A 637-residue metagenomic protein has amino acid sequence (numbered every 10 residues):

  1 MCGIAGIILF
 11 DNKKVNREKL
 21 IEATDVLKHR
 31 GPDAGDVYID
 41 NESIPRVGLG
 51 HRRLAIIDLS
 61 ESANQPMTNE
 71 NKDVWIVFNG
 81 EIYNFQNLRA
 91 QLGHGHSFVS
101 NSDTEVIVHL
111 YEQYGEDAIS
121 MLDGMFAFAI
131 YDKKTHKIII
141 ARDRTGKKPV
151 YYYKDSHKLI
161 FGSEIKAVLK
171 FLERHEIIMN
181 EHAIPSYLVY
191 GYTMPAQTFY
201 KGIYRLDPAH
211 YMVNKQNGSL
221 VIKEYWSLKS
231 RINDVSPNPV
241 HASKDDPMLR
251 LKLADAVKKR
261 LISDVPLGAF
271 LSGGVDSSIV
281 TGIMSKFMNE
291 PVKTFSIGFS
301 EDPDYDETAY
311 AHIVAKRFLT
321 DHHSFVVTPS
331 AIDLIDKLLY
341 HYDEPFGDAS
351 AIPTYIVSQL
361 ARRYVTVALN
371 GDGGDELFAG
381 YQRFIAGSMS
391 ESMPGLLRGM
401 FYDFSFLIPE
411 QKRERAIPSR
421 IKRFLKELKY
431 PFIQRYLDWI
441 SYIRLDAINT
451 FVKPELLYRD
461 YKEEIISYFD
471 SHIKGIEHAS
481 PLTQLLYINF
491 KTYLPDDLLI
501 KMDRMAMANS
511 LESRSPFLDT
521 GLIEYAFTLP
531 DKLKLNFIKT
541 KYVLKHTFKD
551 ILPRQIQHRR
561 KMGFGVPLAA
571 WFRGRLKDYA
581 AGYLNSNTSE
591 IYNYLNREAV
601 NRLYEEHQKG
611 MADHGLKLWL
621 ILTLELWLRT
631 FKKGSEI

Functional and structural regions predicted by a protein language model:
M1-I4, E22, D117, E176 (+8 more regions): Adenosyl-5′-phosphate
M1-Y342, T354, S358, D550 (+4 more regions): Cysteine-centered catalytic environments shared across enzyme families
E18, M179, K244, M248 (+22 more regions): Generic recognition of stable, solvent-exposed alpha-helical segments in well-folded globular domains
V37, P149-Y152, I279-G282, L377 (+5 more regions): Generic hydrophobic alpha-helical membrane-span motif
A129, G347-S358, L397-D403, S586 (+1 more regions): Short, basic, helix/turn surface patches
R144, I356-R420, Y493, L498-L522: Active-site adenylate/phosphate-handling loop in enzymes that bind or generate adenylated species
I297, E344, S388-S392: Short beta-alpha connecting loops at secondary-structure transitions that line or flank enzyme active sites
D302, V326, P345-D348, K412 (+1 more regions): Alpha-helix capping and helix-loop boundary segments enriched in small/acidic/polar residues
